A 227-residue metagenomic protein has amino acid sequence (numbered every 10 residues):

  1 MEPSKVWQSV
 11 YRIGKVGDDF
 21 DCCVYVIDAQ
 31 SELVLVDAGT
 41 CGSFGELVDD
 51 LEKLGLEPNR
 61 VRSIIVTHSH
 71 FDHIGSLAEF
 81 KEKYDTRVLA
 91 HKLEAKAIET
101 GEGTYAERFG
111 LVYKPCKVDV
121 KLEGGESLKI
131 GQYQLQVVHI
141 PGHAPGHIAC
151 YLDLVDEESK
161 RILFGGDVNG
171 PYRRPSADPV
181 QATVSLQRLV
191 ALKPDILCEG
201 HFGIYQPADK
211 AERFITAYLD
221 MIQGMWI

Functional and structural regions predicted by a protein language model:
M1-L54, A149-V168: Conserved beta-strand hairpin/beta-sheet module of binuclear metal-dependent hydrolase folds, prominently
K5, G42-E46, E52-S127: Active-site HxH/HxHxD metal-binding segment of metal-dependent hydrolases
W7-I13, G125, Q134-Q136: Short, hydrophobic/aromatic-rich segments at coil-to-beta transitions
S9, I27, D37, L47 (+9 more regions): Divalent metal-coordination and catalytic microenvironments
Y11-V16, I64-T67, H139-P141, R173-A177: Short, flexible loop segments at the rims of nucleotide/cofactor-binding pockets, characterized by
V34-V36, I65, V88, I162-F164 (+1 more regions): Residue-level marker for buried hydrophobic side chains located in beta-strands that build the well-ordered beta-sheet
T40-G42, S127, Q134-M221, W226: Metallo-beta-lactamase
